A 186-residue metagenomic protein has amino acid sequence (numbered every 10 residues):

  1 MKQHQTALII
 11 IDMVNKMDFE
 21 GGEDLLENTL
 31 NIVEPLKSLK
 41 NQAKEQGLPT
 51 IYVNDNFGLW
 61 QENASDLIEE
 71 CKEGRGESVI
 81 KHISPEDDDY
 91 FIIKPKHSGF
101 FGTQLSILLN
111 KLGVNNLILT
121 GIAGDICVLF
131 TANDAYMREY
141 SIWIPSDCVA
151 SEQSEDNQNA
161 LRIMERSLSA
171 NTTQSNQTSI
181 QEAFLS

Functional and structural regions predicted by a protein language model:
M1-A7, S38, Q42-Q46, I68-S186: Active-site-adjacent betaalpha module
H4, G22-N54: A short alpha/beta connector and helix-capping loop motif
A7-K16: Acidic-leg catalytic submotif of subtilisin-like serine proteases
I10, Y52-V53, P145: Generic enzyme active-site microenvironment
N15, G58, A150: Short, glycine/acidic-enriched loop or turn micro-motifs at the edges of active sites
D18, W60, Q153: Conserved protein kinase catalytic core
E20-D24, N63-S65: Short acidic, glycine/proline-rich loop/turn micro-motifs
G47-T50, N54-I68: Early exported N-terminus immediately downstream of N-terminal targeting peptides
